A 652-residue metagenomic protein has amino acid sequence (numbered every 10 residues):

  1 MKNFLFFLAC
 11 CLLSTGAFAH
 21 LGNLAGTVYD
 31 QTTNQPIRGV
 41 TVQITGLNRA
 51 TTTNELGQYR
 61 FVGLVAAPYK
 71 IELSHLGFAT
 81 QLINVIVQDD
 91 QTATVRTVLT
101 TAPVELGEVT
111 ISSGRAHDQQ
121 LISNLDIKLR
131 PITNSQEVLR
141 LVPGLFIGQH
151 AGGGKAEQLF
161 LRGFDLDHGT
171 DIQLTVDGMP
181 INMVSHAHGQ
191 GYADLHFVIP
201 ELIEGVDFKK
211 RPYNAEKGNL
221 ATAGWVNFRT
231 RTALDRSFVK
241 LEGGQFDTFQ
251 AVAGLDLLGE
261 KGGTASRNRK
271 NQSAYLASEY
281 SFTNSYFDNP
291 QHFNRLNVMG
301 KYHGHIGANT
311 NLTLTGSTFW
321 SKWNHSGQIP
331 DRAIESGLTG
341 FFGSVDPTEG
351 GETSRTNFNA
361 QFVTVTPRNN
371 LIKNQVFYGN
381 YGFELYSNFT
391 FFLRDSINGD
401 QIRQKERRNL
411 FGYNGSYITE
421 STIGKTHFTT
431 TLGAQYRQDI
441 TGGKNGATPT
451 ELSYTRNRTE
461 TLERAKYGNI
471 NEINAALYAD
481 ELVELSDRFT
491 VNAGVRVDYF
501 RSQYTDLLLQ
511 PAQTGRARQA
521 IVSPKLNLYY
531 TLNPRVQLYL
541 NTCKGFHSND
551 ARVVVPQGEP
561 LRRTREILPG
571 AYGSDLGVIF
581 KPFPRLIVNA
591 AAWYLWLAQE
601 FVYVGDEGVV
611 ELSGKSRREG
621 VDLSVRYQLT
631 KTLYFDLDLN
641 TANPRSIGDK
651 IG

Functional and structural regions predicted by a protein language model:
Y29, T33, T41-T45, S74-F78 (+4 more regions): Short, acidic, small-residue-rich periplasmic hinge/interaction motif at the N-terminus of Gram-negative outer-membrane
V62, M179-K210, F228-R229, G300: Short acidic/polar hinge/loop motifs at secondary-structure boundaries that mediate gating or recognition
Q136-M183: Extracytoplasmic beta-strand/coil segments of soluble accessory domains associated with Gram-negative outer-membrane
D207-A215, G224-G259, S278, D575: Short strand-turn segments of transmembrane beta-barrel domains in outer membranes, especially the first one or two
Q245-F282, F287-S326, G350-N370, G424: Transmembrane beta-barrel wall of Gram-negative outer-membrane proteins
H305-W320, G351-L507, L586-A592, D636: Face-selective signature of the C-terminal outer-membrane beta-barrel domain
G307, T426-T431, Q435-R437, G468-L597 (+2 more regions): Structural signature of Gram-negative outer-membrane beta-barrels, strongest in the C-terminal barrel of TonB-dependent
Y417-I418, A591-W596, L612-G652: Gram-negative outer-membrane beta-barrel transporters
